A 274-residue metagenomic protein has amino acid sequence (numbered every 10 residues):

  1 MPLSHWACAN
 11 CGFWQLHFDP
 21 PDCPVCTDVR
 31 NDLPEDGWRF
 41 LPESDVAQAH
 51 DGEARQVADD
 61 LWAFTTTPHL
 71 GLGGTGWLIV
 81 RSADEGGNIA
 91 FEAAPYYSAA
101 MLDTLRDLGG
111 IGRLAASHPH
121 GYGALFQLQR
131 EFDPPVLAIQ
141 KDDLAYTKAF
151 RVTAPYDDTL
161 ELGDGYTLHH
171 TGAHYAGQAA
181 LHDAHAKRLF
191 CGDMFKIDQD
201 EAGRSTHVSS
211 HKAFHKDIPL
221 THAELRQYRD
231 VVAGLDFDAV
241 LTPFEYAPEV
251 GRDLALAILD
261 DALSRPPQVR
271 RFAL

Functional and structural regions predicted by a protein language model:
P2-D22, D28-D32, N88-Y97, T167-A273: Metallo-beta-lactamase
P2-T66: N-terminal juxtadomain amphipathic helix that follows a signal peptide/anchor or precedes a small N-terminal auxiliary
D45-D59, F126-A176, F214-A233, F237: Metallo-beta-lactamase
H50-M101, A179-D193: Conserved beta-strand hairpin/beta-sheet module of binuclear metal-dependent hydrolase folds, prominently
A63, A116, A138-I139, A154-P155 (+3 more regions): Structural signal for conserved beta-strand scaffold positions within catalytic alpha/beta enzyme cores
G73, M101-L102, L125-F126, D200-E201 (+1 more regions): Short glycine-/acidic-enriched loop or helix-start segments at secondary-structure transitions that form or flank
G86, G110-I111, P134, D236-D238: A general structural motif
S98-D142: Active-site metal-binding motif and surrounding structural segment of the metallo-beta-lactamase
